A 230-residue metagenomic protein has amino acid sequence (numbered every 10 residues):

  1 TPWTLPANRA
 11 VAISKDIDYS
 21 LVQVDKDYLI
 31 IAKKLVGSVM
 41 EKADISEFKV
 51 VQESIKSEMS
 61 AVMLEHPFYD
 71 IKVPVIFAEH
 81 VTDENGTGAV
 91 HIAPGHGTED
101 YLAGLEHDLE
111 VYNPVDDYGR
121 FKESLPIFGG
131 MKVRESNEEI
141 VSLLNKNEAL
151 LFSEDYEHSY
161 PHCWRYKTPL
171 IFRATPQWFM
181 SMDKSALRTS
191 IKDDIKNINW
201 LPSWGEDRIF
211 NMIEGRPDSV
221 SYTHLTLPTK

Functional and structural regions predicted by a protein language model:
P2-P6, D18-S20, K26, E58-E65 (+3 more regions): Residue patterns forming the tRNA-binding/recognition surfaces of aminoacyl-tRNA synthetases and related DALR
A10-V11, E53: A generic local secondary-structure boundary/capping motif
A12, A32: Catalytic domains of riboflavin
K33, G37, E41-Q52: Carboxylate/His-rich catalytic cores and anion/metal-binding grooves
E47-M59, M63: Gly/Pro-rich hinge or "lid" segments in bacterial periplasmic/extracellular proteins
V75: Short beta-strand-centered aromatic/proline hotspots
T226-K230: A short, hydrophobic C-terminal helix/tail in secreted or cell-surface proteins
